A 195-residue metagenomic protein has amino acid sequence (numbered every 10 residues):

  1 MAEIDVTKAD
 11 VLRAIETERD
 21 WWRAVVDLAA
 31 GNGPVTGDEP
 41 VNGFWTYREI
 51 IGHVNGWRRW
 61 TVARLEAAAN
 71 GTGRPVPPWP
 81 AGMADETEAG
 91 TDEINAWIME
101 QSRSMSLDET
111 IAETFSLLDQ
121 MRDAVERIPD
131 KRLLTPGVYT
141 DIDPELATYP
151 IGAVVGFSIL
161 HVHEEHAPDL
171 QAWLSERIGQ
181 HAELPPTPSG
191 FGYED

Functional and structural regions predicted by a protein language model:
A2, V6-E16, E39, G71-G73 (+1 more regions): Solvent-exposed interaction patches of small proteins and small membrane subunits
E3-D5, R13, D20, D123 (+1 more regions): Charge-dense, helix-prone N-terminal extensions
E3-T7, F44, I94-D108, P144-A153: Acidic/His metal-coordination segments adjacent to aromatic residues that form catalytic metal sites in metalloenzymes
I4-P34, G56, W60-A63, S158-E165: Alpha-helical bundle segments that constitute or directly flank the non-heme di-iron/ferroxidase center
L12, E16, I51, N55 (+4 more regions): Short amphipathic alpha-helical segments with heptad-repeat character
R19-A30, R58-V62, E66, F115-P129 (+2 more regions): Structural signal for well-ordered, non-membrane alpha-helices
A24, E86-T135: Acidic/histidine-rich alpha-helical segments that form the ligand environment of transition-metal centers
V35-E93, L133-D195: Short, contiguous alpha-helical
